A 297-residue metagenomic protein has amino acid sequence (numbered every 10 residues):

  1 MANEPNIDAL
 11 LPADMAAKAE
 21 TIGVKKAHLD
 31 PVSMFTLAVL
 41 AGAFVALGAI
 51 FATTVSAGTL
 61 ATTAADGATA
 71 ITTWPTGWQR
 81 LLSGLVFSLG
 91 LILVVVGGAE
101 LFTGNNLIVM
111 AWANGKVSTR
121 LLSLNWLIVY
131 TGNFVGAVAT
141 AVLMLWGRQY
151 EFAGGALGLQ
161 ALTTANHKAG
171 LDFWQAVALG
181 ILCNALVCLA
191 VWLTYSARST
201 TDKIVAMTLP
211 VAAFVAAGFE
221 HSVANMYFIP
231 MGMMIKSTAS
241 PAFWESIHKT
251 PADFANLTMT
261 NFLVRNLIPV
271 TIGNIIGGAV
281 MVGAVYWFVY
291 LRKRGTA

Functional and structural regions predicted by a protein language model:
M1-A297: Alpha-helical transmembrane segments and their helix-helix packing motifs
